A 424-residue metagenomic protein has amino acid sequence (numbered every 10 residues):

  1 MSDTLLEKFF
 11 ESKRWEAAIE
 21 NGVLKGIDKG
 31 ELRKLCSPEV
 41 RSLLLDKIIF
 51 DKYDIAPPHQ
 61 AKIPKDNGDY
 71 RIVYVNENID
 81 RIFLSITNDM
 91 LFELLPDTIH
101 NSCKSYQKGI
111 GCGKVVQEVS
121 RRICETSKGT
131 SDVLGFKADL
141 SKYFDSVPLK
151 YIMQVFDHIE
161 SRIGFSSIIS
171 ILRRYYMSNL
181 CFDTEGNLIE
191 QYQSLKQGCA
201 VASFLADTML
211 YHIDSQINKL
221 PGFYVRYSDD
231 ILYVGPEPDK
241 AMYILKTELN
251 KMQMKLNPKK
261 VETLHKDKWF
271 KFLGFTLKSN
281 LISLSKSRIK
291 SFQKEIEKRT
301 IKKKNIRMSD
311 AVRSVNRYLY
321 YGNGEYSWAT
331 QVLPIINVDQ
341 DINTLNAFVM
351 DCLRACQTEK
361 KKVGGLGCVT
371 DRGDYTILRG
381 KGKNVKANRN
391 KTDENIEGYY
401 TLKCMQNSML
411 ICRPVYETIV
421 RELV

Functional and structural regions predicted by a protein language model:
M1-S42, G382, N395-V424: Non-catalytic, polymerase-adjacent accessory regions of viral genome-replication enzymes
N21-L32, I63-Y74, H100-S102: Glycine-/proline-rich flexible loop or hinge segments
K47-G68, I82, I169-E185: Reverse-transcriptase-like RNA-dependent polymerase core
D69-H100, Q191-N218: Conserved pre-motif C helix in the palm subdomain of viral-like polymerases
R81, S85, G186, E190 (+4 more regions): Right-hand nucleic-acid polymerase module
N88-P148: Active-site-proximal segment of RNA-dependent polymerases
R122, T126-S228, L232-E248, M252-M254 (+3 more regions): Conserved polymerase palm-domain catalytic core
